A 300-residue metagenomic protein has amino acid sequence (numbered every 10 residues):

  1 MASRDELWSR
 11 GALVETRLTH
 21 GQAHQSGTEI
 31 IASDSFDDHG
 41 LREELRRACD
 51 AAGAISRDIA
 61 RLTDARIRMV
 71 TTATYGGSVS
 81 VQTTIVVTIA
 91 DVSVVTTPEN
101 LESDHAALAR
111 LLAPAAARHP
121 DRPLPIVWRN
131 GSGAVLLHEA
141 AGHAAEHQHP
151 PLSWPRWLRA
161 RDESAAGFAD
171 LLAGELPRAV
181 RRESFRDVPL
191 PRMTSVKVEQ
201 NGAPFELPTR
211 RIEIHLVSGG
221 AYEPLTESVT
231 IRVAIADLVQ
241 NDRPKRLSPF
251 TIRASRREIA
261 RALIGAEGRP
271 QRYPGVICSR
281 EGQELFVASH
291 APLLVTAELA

Functional and structural regions predicted by a protein language model:
M1-A300: N-terminal small-residue-enriched
